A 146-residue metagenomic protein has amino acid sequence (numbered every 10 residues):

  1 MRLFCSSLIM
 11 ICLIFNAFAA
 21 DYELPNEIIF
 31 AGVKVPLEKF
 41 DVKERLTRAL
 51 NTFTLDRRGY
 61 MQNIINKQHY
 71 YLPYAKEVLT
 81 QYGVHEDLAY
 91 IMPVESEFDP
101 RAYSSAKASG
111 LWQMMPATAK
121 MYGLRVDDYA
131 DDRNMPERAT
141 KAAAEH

Functional and structural regions predicted by a protein language model:
R2-M10: Sec-dependent signal peptide recognition, specifically the positively charged N-region followed immediately by
I9-A17: Hydrophobic core
A17-G83: An acidic, Gly/Ser/Thr/Pro-rich helix-cap/linker signature
A49-N63, F98-S105, Q113-K141, E145-H146: Substrate-binding clefts and substrate-entry loops adjacent to catalytic sites of polymer-processing enzymes acting on
Q68, L72, A108, P136-T140: Short alpha-helical patches at coil-to-helix transitions and adjacent helical residues in well-structured domains
Y70-P73, E77, A89, K141-E145: Solvent-exposed, polar/charged alpha-helical surfaces in well-ordered, non-transmembrane soluble domains, broadly
G83-H85, K107: Extracellular/periplasmic catalytic domains that process cell-envelope and extracellular macromolecules
H85-P100: Short, functionally critical alpha-helical segments immediately adjacent to catalytic or ligand/cofactor-binding
